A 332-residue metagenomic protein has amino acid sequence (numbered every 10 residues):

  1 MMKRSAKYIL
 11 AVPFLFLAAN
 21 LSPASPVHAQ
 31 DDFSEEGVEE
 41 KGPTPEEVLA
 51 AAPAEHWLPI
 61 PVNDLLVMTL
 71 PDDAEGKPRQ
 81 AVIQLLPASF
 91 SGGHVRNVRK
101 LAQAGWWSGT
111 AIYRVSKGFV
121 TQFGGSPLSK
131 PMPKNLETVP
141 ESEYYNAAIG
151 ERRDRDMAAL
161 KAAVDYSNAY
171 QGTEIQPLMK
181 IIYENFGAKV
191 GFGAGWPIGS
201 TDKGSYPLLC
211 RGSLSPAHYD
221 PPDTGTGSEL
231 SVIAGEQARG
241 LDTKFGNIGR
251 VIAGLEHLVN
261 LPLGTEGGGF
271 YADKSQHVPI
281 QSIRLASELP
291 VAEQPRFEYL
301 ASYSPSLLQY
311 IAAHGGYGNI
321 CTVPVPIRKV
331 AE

Functional and structural regions predicted by a protein language model:
M2-A11: Bacterial N-terminal signal peptides that target proteins for export
L17-P26: C-terminal segment of classical bacterial N-terminal signal peptides
S25-E332: Cyclophilin-like peptidyl-prolyl cis-trans isomerases
